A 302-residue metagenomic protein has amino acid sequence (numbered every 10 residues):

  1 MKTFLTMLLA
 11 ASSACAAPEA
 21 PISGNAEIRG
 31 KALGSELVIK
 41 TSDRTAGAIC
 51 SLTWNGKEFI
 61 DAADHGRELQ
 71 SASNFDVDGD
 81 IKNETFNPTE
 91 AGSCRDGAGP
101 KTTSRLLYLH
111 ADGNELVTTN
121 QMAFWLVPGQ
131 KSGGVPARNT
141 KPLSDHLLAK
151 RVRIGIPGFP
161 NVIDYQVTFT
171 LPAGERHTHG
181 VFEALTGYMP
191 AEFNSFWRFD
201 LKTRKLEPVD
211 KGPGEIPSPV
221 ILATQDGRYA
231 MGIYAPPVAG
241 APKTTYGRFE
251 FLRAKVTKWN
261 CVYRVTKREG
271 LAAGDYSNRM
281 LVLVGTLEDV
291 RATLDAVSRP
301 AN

Functional and structural regions predicted by a protein language model:
M1-M7: Sec-dependent signal peptide recognition, specifically the positively charged N-region followed immediately by
M7-A17: Hydrophobic h-region of N-terminal signal peptides that target proteins for export in Gram-negative bacteria
P18-S35, K40, Y229-N302: Beta-strand-rich recognition/accessory modules
N25, K31-T140: Acidic-aromatic substrate-binding/catalytic surfaces of carbohydrate-active enzymes
T45-G47, L143-L147, I156-D164, E175: Coil-to-beta-strand transition motifs
M122-F124, V152-I156, F169-A173, V282-T286: Beta-strand elements of well-folded, non-transmembrane domains
F159-K202: Acidic (Asp/Glu-rich), glycine- and aromatic
A184-G187, E192-A254: Active-site/ligand-binding surface loops and adjacent short beta/alpha elements that line catalytic pockets across
